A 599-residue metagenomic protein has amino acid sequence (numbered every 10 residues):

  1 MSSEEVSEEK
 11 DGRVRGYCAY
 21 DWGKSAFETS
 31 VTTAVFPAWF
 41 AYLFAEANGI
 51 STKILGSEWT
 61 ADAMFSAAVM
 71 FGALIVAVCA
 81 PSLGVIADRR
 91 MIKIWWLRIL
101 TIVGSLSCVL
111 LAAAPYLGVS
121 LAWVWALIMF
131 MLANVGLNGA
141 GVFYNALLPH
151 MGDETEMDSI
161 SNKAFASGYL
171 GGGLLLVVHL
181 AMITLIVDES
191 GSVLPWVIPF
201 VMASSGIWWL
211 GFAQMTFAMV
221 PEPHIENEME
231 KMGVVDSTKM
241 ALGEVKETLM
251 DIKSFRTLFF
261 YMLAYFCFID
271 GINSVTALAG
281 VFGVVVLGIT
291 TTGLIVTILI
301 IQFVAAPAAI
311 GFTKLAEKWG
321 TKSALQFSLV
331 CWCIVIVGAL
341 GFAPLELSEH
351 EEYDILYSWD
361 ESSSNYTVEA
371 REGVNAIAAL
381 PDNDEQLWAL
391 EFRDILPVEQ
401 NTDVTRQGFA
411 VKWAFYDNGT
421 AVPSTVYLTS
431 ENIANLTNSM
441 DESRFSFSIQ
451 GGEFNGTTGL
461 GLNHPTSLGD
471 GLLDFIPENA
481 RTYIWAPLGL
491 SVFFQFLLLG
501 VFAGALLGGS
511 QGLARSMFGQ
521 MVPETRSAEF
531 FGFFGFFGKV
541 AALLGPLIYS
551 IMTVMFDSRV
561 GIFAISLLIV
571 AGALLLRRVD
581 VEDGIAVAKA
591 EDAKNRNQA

Functional and structural regions predicted by a protein language model:
M1-G16, I102, V109-L127, G139-V275 (+2 more regions): Intracellular loop-helix junctions on the cytosolic face of multi-pass helical membrane proteins
S2-R15, P223-Y261, S362-Y427, N432-L436 (+4 more regions): Juxtamembrane intracellular "pre-TM" segments in multi-pass secondary transporters
V31-D62, A277-L294: Short amphipathic helix-loop junctions that connect adjacent transmembrane helices in Major Facilitator Superfamily/SLC
E58, M182-I207, G471, N479-S491 (+1 more regions): A membrane-interface helix-boundary motif in multi-pass transporters
W59-A63, E154-F165, T291-T292, E524-F534: Loop-to-transmembrane helix entry/capping segments in MFS-fold secondary transporters and related SLC/MFSD carriers
V78-I92, P307-T321, T553: Helix-to-loop junctions at the C-terminal end of transmembrane segments in multipass secondary transporters
A87-V103, E317-C331: Cytoplasmic membrane-interface "Motif A"-like loop-to-helix N-cap segments of 12-TM Major Facilitator Superfamily
I99-S120, C331-L356, G471-L488: C-terminal ends and interior cores of transmembrane alpha-helices in multi-pass membrane transporters/permeases
